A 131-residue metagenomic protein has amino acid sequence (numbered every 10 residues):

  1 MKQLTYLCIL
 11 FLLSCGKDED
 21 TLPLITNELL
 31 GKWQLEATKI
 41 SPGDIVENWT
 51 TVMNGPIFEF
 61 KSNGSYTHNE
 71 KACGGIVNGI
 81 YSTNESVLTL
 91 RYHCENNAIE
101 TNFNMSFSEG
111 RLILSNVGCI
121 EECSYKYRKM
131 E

Functional and structural regions predicted by a protein language model:
M1-L7: Sec-dependent signal peptide recognition, specifically the positively charged N-region followed immediately by
I9-L10, W49: Intrinsically disordered, low-complexity regions
L12-S14: C-terminal motif of bacterial Sec signal peptides marking the signal peptidase cleavage site
G16-I80, V87-E131: Lipid interaction determinants
